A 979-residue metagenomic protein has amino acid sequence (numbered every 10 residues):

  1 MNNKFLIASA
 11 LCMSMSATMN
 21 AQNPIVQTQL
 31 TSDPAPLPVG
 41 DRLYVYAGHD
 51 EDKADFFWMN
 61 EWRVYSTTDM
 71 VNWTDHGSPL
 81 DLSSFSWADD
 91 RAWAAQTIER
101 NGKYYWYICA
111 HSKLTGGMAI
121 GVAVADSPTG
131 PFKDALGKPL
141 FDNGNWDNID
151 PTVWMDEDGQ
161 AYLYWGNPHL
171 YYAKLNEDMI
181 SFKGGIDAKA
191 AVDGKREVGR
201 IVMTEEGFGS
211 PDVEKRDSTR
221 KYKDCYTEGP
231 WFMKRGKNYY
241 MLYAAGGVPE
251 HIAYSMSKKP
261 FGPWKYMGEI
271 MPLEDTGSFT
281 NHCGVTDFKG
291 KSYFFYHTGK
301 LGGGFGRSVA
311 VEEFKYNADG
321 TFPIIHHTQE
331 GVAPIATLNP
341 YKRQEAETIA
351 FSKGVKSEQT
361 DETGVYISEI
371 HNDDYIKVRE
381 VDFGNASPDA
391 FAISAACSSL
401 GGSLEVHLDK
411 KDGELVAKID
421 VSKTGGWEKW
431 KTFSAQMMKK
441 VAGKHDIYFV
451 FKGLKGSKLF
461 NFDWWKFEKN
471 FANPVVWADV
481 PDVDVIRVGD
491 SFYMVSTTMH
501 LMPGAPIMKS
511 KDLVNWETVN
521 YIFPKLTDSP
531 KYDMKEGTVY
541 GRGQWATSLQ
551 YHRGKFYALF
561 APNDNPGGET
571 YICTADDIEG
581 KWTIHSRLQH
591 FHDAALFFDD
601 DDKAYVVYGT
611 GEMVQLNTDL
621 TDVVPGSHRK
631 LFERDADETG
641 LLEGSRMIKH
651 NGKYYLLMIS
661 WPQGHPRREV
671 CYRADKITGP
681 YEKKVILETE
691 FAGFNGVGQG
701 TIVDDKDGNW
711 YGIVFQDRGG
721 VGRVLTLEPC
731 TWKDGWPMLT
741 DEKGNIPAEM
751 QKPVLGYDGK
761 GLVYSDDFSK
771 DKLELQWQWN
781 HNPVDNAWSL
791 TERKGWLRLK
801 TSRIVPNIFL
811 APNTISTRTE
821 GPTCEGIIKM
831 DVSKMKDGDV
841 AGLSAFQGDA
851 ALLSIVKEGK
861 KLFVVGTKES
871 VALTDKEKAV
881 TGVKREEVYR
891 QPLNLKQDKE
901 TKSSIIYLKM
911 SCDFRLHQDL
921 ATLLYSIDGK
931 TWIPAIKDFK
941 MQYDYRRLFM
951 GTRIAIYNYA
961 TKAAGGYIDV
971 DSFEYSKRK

Functional and structural regions predicted by a protein language model:
M1-Q22: Bacterial Sec-dependent N-terminal signal peptides
N20-K979: Carbohydrate-active catalytic/glycan-binding domains of CAZyme proteins, especially the secreted or lumenal ectodomains
